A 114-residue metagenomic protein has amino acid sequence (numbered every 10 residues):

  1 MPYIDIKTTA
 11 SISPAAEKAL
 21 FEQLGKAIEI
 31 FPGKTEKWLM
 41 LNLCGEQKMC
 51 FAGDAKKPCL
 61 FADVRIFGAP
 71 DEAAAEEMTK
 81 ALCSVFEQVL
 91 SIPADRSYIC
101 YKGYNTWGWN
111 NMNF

Functional and structural regions predicted by a protein language model:
M1-F114: Interaction-mediating elements
